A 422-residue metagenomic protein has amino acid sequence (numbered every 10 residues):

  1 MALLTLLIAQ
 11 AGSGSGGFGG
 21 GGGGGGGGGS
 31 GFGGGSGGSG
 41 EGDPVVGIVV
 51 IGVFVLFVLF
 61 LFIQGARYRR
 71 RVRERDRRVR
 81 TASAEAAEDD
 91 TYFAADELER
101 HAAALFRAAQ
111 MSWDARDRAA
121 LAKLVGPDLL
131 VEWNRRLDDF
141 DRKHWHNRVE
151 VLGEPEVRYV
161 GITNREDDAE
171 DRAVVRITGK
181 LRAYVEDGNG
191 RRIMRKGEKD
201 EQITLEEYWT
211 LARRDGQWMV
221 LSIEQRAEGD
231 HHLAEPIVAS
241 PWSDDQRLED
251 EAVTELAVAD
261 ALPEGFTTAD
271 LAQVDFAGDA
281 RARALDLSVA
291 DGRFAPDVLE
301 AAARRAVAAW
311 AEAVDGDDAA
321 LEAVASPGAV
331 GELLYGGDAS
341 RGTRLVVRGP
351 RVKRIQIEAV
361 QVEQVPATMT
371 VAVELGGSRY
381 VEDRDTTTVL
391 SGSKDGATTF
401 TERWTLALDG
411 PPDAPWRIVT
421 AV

Functional and structural regions predicted by a protein language model:
A2-G42, L121: Intrinsically disordered, low-complexity segments
G29-R73: Alpha-helical transmembrane anchor segments and their immediate juxtamembrane flanks, especially terminal single-pass
R70-A86, D90, V185, W242-D244: N-terminal hydrophobic membrane-entry segments
R77-G153, E251-V360: Core segments of small alpha/beta cavity-forming domains
V125, L129, W133, A169-D171 (+7 more regions): Helical mechanochemical/support elements of P-loop NTPase systems and associated helical scaffolds
W145-R191, G197, R341-T387: Surface-exposed, charged secondary-structure patches
R172-V174, A183-G188, R192-A282, P366-T370 (+1 more regions): Short beta-strand edge/turn micro-motifs at domain boundaries
R305-T405, D409-V422: A broadly structural signal marking compact, well-ordered functional cores that mediate small-ligand/cofactor/substrate
